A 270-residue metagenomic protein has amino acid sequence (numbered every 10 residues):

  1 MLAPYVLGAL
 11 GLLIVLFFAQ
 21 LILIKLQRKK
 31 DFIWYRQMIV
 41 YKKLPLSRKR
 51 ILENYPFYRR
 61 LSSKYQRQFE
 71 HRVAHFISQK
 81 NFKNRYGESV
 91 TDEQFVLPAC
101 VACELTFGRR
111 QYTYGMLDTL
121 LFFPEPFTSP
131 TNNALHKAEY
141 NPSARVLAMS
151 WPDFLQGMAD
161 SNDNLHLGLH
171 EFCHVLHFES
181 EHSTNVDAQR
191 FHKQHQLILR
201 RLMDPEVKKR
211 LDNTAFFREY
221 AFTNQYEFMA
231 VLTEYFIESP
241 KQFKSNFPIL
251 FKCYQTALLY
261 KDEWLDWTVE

Functional and structural regions predicted by a protein language model:
M1-G115, E181-R201, F251-E270: N-terminal low-structure segments adjacent to metalloprotease catalytic domains across cellular compartments
S62, D163-S180, A230: Active-site recognition of the HExxH zinc-binding catalytic motif
V96-R109, F127-A144, M149, G157-A159 (+1 more regions): Metalloprotease/metallohydrolase-associated module, dominated by Zn2+-dependent proteases
G115-M116, S143: Short, well-ordered loop/turn elements at secondary-structure boundaries
P124: Extended, Lys/Arg-enriched charged tracts that mediate electrostatic binding to polyanionic substrates
W151-L169: Short pre-active-site segment immediately N-terminal to the catalytic Zn-binding motif
